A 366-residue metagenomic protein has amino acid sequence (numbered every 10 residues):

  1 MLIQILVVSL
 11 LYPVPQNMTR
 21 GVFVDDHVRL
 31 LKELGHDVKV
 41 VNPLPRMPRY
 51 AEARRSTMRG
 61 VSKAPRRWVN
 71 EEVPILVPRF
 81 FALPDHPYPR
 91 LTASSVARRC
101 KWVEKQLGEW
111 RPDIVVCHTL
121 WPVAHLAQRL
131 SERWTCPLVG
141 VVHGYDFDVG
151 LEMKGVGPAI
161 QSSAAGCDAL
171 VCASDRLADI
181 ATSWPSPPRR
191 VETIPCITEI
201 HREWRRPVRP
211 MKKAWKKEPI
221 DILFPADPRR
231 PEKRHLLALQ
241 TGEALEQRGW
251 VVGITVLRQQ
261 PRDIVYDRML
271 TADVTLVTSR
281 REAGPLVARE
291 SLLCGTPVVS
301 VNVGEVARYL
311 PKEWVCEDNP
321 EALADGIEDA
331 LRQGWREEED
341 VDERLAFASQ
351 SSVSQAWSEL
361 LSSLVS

Functional and structural regions predicted by a protein language model:
M1-K63: N-terminal subdomain of nucleotide-sugar transferases
L6, T198, A214-K233, L239-G242: Conserved donor-binding/catalytic core segment of Leloir-type glycosyltransferases
K39-N42, Q161-R205: Donor nucleotide-sugar binding/catalytic pocket of nucleotide-sugar-dependent glycosyltransferases
G150-L151, T182, I197-A214, E218: Acidic anion/phosphate-binding donor-loop and adjacent secondary structure in glycosyltransferase catalytic cores
P207-P210, E232, R332-V365: A charged, aromatic-enriched C-terminal amphipathic alpha-helix characteristic of glycosyltransferases across folds
R280: Aromatic "clamp/platform" in nucleotide-sugar-dependent glycosyltransferases that forms part of the donor/acceptor
A288, P297-S300: Short hydrophobic beta-strand element within catalytic cores of glycosyltransferases and related nucleotide-activated
K312-E321, E328-W335: Conserved acidic donor-binding segment of nucleotide-sugar-dependent glycosyltransferases
